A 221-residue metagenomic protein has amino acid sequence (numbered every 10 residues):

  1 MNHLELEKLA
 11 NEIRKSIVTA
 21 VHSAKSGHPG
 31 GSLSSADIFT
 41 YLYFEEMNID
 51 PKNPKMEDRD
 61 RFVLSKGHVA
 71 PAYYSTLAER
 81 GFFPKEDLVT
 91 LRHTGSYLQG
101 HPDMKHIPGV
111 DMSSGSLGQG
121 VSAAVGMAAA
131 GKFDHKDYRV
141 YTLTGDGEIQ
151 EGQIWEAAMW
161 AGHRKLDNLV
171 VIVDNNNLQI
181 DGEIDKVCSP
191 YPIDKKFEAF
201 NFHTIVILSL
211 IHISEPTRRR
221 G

Functional and structural regions predicted by a protein language model:
M1-I13: N-terminal hydrophobic or amphipathic helices/low-complexity stretches enriched in small/hydrophobic/Pro/Gly
A10-S26, D174-N176: N-terminal capping segment at the start of a domain
A20, S32-H163: Cofactor-binding active-site loop characterized by glycine-rich and histidine/acidic residues
P29, T142-T144, H203-L208: Short catalytic-loop micro-motif centered on adjacent basic/acidic residues
H135-D137, D185-L210: Conserved thiamine diphosphate
R139, D167-V170, H203: Residues at the starts of beta-strands that form the adenosine-phosphate
H163-S189: A short, conserved beta-to-alpha structural element at the edge of catalytic cores that scaffolds binding
I211-G221: Single conserved hydrophobic/aromatic residue that forms the stacking wall/gate of nucleotide- or nucleobase-binding
